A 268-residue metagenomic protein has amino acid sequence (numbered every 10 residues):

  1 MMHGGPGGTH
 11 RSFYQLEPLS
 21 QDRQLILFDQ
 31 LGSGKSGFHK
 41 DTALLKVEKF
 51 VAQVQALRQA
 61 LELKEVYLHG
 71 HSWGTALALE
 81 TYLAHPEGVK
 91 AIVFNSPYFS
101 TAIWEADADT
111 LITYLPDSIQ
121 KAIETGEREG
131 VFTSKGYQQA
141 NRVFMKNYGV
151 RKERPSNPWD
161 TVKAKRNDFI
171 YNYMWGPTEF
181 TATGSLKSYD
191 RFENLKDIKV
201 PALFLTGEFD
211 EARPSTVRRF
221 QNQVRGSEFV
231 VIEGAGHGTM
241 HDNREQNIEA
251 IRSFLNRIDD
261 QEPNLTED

Functional and structural regions predicted by a protein language model:
M1-F38: Conserved HGGG/HGGXW glycine-rich cap/lid loop of the alpha/beta-hydrolase fold
R11-F13, S36-T42, W104-E105, S215-T216: Conserved catalytic-core motifs of eukaryotic protein kinase domains, centered on the activation segment
Q21, Q59-E65, P86-E87, K199-V200 (+1 more regions): Active-site acidic short loop of glycosyltransferases
Q30-W73: Active-site loop/oxyanion-hole signature of alpha/beta-hydrolase fold enzymes
K64-D107: Conserved hydrolase catalytic core segment
Y114, S118-V200: Alpha/beta-hydrolase
F192-A235: Conserved loop-alpha-helix segment in the C-terminal half of the alpha/beta-hydrolase fold that carries the catalytic
S227-D268: Catalytic active-site module of serine/aspartate enzymes centered on a nucleophile-bearing elbow/loop
